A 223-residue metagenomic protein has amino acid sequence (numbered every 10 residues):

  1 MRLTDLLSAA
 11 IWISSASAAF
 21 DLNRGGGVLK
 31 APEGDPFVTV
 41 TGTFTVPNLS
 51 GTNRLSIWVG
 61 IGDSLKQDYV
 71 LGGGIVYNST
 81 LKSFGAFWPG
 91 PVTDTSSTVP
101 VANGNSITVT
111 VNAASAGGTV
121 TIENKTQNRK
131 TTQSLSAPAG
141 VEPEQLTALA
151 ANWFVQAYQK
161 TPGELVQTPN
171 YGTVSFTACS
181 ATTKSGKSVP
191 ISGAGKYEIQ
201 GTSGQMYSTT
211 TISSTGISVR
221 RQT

Functional and structural regions predicted by a protein language model:
M1-A19: Fungal secretory targeting signals
A16-T223: Exposed, interaction-prone regions of secreted/extracellular proteins
